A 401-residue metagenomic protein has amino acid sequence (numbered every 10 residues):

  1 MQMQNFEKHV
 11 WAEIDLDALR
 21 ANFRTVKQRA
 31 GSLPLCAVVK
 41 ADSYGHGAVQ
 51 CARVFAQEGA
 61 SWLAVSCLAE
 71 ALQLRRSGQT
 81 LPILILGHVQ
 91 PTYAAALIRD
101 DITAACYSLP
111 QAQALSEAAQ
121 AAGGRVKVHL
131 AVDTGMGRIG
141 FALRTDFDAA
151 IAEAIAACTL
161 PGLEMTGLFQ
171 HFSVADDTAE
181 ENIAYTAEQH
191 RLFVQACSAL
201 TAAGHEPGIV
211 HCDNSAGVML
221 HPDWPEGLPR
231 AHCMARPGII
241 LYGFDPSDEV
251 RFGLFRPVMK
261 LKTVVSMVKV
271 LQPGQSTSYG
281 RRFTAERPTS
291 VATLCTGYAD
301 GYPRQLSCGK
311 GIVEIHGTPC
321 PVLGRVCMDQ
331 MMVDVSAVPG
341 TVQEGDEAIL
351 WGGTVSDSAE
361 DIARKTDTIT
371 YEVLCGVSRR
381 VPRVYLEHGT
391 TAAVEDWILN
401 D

Functional and structural regions predicted by a protein language model:
Q2-R20, R24, A69-E70, V89 (+4 more regions): Active-site anion/phosphate-binding pocket segments in diverse small-molecule metabolic enzymes
Q4-E13, A18-A21, G31-I209: Active-site-proximal beta-alpha core segment in soluble small-molecule metabolic enzymes
K27-R29, Y44, F283-A285: Short secondary-structure boundary/capping segments within folded domains
